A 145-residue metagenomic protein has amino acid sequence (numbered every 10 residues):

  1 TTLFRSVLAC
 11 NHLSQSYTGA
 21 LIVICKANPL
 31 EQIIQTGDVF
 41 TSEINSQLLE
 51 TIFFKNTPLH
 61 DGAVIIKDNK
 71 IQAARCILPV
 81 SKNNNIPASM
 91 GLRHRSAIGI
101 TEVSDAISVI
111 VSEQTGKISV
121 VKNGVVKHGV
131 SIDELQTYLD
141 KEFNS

Functional and structural regions predicted by a protein language model:
T1-S145: Divalent-cation
